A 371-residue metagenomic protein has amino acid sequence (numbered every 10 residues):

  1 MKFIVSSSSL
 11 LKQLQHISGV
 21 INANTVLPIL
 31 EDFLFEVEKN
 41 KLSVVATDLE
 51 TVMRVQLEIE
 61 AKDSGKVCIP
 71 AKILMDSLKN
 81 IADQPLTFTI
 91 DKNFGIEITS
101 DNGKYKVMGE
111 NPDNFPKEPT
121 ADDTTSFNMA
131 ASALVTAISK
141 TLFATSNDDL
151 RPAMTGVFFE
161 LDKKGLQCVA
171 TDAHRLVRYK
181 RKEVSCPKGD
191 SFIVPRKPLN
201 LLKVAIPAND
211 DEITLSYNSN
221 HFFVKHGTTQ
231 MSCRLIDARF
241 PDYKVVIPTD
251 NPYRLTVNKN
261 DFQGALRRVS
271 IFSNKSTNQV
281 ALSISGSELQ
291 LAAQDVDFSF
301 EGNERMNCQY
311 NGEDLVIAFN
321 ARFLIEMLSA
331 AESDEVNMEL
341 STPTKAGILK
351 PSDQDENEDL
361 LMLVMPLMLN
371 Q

Functional and structural regions predicted by a protein language model:
M1-Q371: Structural preference for solvent-exposed beta-strand-turn elements and adjacent flexible terminal/loop segments within
